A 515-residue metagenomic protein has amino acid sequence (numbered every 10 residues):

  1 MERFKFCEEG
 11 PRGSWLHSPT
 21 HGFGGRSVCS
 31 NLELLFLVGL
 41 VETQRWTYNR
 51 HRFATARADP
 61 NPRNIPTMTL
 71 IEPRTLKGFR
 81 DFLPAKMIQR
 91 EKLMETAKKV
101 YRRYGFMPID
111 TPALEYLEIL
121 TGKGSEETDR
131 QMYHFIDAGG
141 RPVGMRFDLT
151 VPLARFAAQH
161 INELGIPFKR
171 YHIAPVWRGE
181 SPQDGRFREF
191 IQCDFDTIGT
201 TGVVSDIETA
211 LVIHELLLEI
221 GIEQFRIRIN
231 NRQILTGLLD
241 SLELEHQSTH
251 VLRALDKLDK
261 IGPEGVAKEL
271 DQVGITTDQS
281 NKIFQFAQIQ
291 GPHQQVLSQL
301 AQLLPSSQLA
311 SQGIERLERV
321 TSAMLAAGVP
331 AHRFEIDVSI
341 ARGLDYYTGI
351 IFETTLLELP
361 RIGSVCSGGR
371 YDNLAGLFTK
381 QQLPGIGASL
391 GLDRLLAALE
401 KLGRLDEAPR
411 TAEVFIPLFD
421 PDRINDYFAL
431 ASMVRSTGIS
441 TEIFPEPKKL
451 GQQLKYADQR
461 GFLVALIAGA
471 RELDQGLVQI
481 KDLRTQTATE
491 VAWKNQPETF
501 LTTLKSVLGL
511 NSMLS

Functional and structural regions predicted by a protein language model:
F4-F6, F23, F36, Y48 (+1 more regions): Aromatic (phenylalanine/tyrosine) cluster motif
Y48-T67: Short, Lys/Arg-enriched N-terminal segments with co-localized hydrophobic residues within the first ~10-30 amino acids
M68-M87, I136: Auxiliary tRNA-acceptor-end handling modules of aminoacyl-tRNA synthetases
Q89-Y104, E115-Y116, G139-G140, T150-E163 (+2 more regions): Positively charged, Gly/Ser-enriched RNA/tRNA-binding surfaces
I109-V143: Polyanion/phosphate-binding surface patch
Q131-D137, L244-G265, L356: Acidic, His- and aromatic-enriched active-site or binding-groove loops in soluble protein domains that engage sugars
